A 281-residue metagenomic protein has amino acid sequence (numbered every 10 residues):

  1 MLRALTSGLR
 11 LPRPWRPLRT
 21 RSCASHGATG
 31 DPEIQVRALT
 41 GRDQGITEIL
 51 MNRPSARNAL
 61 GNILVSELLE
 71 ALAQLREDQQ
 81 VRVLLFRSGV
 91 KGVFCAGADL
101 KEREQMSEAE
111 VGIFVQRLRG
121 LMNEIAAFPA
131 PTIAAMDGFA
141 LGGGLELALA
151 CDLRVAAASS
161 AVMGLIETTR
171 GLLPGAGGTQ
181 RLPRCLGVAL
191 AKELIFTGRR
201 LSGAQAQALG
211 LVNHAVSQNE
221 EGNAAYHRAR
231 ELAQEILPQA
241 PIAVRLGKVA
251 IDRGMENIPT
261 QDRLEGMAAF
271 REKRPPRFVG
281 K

Functional and structural regions predicted by a protein language model:
L2-R87, Q105, N123: Conserved CoA-thioester-binding segment of acyl-CoA-metabolizing enzymes
H26, E77-Q80, S88-N123, A140 (+1 more regions): Glycine- (often His-adjacent) and acidic-residue-rich active-site loop that binds/positions the CoA thioester
R53, D78, Q239-A240, K273: Short loop-to-helix capping motifs
L121, I125, A135, L141-I195 (+1 more regions): CoA-thioester-processing core
V155-A161, V212-P259, R277-K281: C-terminal long alpha-helix characteristic of the crotonase
G198-Q205: Acidic, divalent-metal-coordinating active-site segment for phosphoryl/phosphodiester hydrolysis, typified by short
